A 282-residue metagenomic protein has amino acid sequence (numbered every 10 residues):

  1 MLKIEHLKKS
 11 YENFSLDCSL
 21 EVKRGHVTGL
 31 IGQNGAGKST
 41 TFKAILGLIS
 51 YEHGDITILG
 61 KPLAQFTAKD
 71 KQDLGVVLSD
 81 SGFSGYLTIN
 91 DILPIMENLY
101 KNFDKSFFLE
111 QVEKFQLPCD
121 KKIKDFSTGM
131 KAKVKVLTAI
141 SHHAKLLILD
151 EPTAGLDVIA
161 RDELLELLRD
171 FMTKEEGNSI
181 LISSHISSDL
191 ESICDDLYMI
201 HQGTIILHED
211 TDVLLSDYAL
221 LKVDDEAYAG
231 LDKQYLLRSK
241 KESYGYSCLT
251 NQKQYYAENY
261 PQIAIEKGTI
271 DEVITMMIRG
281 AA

Functional and structural regions predicted by a protein language model:
F14-G29: Pre-Walker A (P-loop) beta-loop-beta motif of ABC nucleotide-binding domains
G32-G37: Walker A (P-loop) phosphate-binding loop of ABC-type ATPase nucleotide-binding domains
L46: Helix-to-loop junction immediately C-terminal to a conserved catalytic motif
G54-Q65, K69-D70: Conserved ABC transporter NBD signature motif
Q72, L78-K135: ABC-family P-loop ATPase nucleotide-binding domains
L147-E151, L156: Catalytic Walker B motif of ABC-type/P-loop ATPase nucleotide-binding domains
L165, R169-L181, H185-T250: ABC transporter nucleotide-binding domain
L236-A282: C-terminal coupling/interaction segments
